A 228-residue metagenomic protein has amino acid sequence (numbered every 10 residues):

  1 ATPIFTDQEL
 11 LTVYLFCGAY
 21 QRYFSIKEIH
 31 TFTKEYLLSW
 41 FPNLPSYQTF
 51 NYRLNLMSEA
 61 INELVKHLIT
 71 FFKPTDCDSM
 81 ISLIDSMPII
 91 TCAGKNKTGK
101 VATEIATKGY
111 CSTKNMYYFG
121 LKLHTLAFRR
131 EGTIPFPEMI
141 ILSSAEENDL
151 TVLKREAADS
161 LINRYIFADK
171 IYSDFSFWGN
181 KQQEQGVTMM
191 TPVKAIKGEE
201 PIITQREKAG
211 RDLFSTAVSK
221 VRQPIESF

Functional and structural regions predicted by a protein language model:
A1-F228: Short alpha-helical elements
